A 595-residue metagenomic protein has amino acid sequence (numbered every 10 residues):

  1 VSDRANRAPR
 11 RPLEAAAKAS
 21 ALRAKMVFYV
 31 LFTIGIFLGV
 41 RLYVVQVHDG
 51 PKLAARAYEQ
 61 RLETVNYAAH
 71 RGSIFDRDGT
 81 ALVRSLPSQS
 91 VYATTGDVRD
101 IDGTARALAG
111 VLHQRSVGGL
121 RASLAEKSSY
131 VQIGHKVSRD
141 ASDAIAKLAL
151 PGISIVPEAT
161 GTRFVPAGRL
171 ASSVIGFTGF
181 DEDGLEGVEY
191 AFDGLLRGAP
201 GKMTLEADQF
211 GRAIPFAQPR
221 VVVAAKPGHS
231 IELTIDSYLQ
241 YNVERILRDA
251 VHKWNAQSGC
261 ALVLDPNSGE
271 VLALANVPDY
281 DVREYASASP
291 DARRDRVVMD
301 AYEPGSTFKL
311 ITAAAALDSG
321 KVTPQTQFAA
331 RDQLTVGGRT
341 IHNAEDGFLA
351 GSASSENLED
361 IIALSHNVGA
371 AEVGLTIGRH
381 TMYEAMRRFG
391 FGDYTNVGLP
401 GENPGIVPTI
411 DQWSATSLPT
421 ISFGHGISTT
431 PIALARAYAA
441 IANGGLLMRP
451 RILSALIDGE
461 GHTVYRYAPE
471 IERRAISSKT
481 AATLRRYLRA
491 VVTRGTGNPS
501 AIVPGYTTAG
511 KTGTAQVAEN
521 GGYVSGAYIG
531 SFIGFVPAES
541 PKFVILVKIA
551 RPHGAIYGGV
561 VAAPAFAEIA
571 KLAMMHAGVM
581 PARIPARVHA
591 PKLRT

Functional and structural regions predicted by a protein language model:
V1-Y285, K321, Q325, G378-G392 (+5 more regions): Periplasmic/cell-envelope proteins involved in peptidoglycan metabolism and beta-lactam response
R4-R11, V83, D208-V222, I235 (+3 more regions): Beta-lactam-recognizing serine transpeptidase/beta-lactamase-like catalytic domain environment
